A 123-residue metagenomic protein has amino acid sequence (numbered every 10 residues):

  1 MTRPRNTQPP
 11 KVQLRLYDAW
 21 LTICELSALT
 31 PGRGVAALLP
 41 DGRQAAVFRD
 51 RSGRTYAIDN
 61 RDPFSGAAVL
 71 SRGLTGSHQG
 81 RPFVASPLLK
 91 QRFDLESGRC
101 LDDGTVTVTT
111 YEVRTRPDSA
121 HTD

Functional and structural regions predicted by a protein language model:
M1-R81, D94-L95, T107-D123: N-terminal pre-ligand scaffold of iron-sulfur
D62, S86-L89: Short cysteine clusters
